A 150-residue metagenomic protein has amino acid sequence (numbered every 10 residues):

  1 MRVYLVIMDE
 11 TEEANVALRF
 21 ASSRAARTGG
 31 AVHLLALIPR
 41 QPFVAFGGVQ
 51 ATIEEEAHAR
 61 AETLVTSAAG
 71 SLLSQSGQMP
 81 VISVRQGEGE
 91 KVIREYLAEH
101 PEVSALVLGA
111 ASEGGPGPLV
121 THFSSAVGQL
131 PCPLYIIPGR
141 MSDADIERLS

Functional and structural regions predicted by a protein language model:
R2-G48, Q129-C132, G139: Small/aliphatic-rich secondary-structure junction motif
A17, V44-G47, R94-E95, G117-L119 (+1 more regions): Short, well-ordered secondary-structure micro-motifs
S22, G70, E95, S124-S125: Active-site phosphate/pyrophosphate- and oxyanion-stabilizing loops and adjacent acidic/basic residues in soluble
A36-T63, D145-S150: Acidic, proline/glycine-rich short linear motifs
V49-I53, E99-P101, S125: Short, hinge-like loop/turn segments at secondary-structure boundaries
L73-L106, E113, S150: Structural beta-alpha unit
A105-Q129, D143-I146: Glycine-rich, Arg-bearing micro-motifs that act as flexible, cationic patches
V107-G109, L134-G139: Short beta-strand elements of ligand-binding domains
